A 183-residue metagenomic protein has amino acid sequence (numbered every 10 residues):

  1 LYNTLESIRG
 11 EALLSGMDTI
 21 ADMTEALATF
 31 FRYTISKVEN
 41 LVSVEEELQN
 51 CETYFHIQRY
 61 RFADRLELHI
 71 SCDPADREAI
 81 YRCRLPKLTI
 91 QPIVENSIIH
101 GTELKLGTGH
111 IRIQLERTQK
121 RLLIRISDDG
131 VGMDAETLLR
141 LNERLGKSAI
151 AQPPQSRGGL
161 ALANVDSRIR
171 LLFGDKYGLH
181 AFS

Functional and structural regions predicted by a protein language model:
Y2-F182: Two-component histidine phosphotransfer core
